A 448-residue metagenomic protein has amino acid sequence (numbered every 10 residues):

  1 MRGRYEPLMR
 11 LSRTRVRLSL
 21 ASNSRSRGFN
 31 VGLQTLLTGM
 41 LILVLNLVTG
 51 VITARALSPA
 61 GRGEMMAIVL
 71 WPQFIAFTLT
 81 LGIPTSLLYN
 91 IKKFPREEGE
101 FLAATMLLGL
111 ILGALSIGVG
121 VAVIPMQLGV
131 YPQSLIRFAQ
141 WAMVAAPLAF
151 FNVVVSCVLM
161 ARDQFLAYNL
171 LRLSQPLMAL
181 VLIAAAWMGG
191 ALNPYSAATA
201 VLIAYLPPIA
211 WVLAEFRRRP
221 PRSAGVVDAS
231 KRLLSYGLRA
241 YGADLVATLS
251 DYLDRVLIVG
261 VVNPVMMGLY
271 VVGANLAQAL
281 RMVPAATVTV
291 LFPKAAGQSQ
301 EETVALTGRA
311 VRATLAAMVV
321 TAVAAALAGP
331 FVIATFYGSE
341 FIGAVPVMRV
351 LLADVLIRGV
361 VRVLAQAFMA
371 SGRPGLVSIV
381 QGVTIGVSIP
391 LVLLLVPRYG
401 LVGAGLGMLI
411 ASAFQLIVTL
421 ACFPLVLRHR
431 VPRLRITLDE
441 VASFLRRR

Functional and structural regions predicted by a protein language model:
R2-L11, S24-P84, L180, L238-V265 (+3 more regions): Signature of the first transmembrane helix
P7-L8, N30-N46, A67-P125, R137 (+1 more regions): Membrane-water interface segments that mark the loop-to-transmembrane alpha-helix transition
R10-R25, L166, G190-V201, A210-D251 (+3 more regions): Interhelical loop/hinge segments that connect adjacent transmembrane helices in multipass membrane
N30-L47, Q175, A179, A197-F216 (+3 more regions): Transmembrane helical elements of multi-pass membrane transporters/channels
N46, V51, L79-R96, M160-A161 (+2 more regions): Helix-loop junctions and terminal segments of transmembrane helices in multi-pass membrane transport/translocation
Y89-K93, L148-L171, G297, A353-G382: Membrane-interface junctions at transmembrane-helix termini in multi-pass inner-membrane proteins
I124-A142, L327-L356: Interfacial segments at transmembrane-helix termini and the short loops linking adjacent helices
A139-Q140, N169-R218, V387, L401-L425: Hydrophobic alpha-helical transmembrane segments
